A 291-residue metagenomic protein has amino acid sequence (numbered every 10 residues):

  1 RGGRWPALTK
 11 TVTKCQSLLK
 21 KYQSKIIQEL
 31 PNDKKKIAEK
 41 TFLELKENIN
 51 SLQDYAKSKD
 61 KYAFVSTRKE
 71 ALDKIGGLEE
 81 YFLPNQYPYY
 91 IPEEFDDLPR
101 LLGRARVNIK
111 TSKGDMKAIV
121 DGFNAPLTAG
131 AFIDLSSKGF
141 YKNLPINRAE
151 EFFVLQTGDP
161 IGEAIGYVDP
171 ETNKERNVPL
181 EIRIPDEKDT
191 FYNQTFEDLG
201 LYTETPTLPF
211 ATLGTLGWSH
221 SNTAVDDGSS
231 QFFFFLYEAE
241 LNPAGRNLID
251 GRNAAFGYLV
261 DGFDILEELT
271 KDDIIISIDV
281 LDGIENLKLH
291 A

Functional and structural regions predicted by a protein language model:
R1-A291: Cyclophilin-like peptidyl-prolyl cis-trans isomerases
